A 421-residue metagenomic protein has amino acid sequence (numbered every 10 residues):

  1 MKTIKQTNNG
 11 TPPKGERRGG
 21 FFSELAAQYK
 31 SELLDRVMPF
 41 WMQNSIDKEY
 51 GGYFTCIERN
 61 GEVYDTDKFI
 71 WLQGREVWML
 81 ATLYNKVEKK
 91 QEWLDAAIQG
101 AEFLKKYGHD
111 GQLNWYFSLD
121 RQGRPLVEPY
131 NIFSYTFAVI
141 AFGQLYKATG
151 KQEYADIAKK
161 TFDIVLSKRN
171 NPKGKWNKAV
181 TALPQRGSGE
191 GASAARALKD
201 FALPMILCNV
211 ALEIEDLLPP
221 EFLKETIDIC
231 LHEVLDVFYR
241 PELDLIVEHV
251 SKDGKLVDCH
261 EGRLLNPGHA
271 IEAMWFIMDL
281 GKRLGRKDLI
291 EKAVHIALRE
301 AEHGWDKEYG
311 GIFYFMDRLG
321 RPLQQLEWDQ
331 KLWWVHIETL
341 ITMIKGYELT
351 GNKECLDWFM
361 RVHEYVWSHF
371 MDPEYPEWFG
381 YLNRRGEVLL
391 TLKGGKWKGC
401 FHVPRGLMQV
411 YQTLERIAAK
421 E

Functional and structural regions predicted by a protein language model:
K2-E421: Glycan-recognition and catalytic cores of secretory/periplasmic carbohydrate-active enzymes
